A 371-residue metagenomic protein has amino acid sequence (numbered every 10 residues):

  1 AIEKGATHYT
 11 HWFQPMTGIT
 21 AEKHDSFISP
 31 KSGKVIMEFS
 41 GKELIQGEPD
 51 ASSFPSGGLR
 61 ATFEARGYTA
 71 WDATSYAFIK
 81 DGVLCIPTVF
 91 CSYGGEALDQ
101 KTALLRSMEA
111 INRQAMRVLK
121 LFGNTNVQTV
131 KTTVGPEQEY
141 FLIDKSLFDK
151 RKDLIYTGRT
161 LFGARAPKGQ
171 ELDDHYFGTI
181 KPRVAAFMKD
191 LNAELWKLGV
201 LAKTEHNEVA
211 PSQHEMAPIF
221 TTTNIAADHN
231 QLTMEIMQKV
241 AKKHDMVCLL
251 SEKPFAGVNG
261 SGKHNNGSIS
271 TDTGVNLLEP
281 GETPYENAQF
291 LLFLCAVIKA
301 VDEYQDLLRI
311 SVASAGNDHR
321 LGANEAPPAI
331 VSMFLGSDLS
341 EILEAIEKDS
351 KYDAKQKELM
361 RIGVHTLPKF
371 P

Functional and structural regions predicted by a protein language model:
A1-G41, I45-F63: Histidine/acidic residue-rich metal-binding segments in metalloenzymes
M16-T17, L44, A210, A256 (+1 more regions): Positions that flank functional sites
R66-L250, N259-K263, I269-P371: Glycine-rich, acidic/polar active-site loops that bind/position phosphate-bearing ligands
E252-P254: Short beta-alpha junctions and helix-cap segments that line functional grooves
